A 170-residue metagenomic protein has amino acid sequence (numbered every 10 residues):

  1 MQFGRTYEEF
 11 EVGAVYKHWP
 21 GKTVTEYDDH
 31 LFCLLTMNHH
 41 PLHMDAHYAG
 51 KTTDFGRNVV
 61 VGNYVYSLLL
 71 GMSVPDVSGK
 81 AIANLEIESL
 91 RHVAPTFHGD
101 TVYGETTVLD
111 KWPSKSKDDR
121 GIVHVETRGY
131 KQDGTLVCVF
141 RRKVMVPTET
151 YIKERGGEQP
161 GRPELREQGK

Functional and structural regions predicted by a protein language model:
M1-E86, C138, T148-K170: Hot-dog-fold acyl-thioester-processing enzymes
V15, G21, E105-L109, E126-R128 (+1 more regions): Residue-level recognition of well-ordered beta-strand positions that form the cores of beta-sheet-rich folds across
V24, T96, W112, D133 (+1 more regions): Residues that cap or initiate secondary-structure elements
I87-K131: Hydrophobic beta-sheet segments that form the core/acyl-binding groove of ACP/CoA-dependent acyl-chain-processing
D118, V123-K153, Q159-G161: Flexible glycine-rich active-site/ligand-binding loops centered on an Asp-His dyad
